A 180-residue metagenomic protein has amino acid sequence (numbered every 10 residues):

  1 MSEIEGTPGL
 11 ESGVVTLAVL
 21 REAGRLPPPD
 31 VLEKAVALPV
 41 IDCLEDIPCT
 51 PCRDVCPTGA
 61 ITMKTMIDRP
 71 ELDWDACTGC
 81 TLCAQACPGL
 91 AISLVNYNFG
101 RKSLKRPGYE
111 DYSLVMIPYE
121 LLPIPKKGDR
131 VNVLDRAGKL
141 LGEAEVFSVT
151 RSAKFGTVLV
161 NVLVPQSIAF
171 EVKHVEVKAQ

Functional and structural regions predicted by a protein language model:
M1-C56: A broadly conserved sequence feature marking short terminus-proximal activation segments in nucleic acid-centric
R25-P48, I61-G79, Y97-K102, P107-E120: Ferredoxin-like iron-sulfur electron-transfer modules
I47-T58, T78-L90: Local cysteine-cluster metal-coordination motifs and their immediate loop/turn environment, predominantly Fe-S cluster
G100, K105-Y112, I117-Y119, A137-Q180: Beta-strand/loop-dominated core regions that host nucleotide or nucleotide-derived cofactor-binding catalytic loops
I124-K126: Short, well-ordered loop/turn sites that connect or cap secondary structure elements
N132-L134: A generic structural signal for residues embedded in beta-strands
